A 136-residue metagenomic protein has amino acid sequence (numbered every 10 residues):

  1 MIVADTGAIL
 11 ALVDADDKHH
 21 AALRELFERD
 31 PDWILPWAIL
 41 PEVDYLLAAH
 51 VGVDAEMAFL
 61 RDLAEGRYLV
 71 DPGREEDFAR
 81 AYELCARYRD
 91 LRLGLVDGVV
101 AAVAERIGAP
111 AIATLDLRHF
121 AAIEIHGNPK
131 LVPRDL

Functional and structural regions predicted by a protein language model:
M1-L35, A48-L60, H126-K130, D135-L136: Short, well-structured N-terminal submotif of metal-dependent ribonuclease cores
D5, E42, D97, D116: Acidic active-site catalytic centers that drive phospho-/nucleotidyl reactions and related ester hydrolyses
Y68-L69, P129: Short, conserved active-site loop motifs that form the nucleotide-linked donor/cofactor pocket
L69-A111, L115: Active-site neighborhoods of divalent-metal-dependent phosphate/nucleic-acid chemistry enzymes
A101-L136: Acidic, PIN/NYN-like endoribonuclease modules and their adjacent C-terminal/linker elements
